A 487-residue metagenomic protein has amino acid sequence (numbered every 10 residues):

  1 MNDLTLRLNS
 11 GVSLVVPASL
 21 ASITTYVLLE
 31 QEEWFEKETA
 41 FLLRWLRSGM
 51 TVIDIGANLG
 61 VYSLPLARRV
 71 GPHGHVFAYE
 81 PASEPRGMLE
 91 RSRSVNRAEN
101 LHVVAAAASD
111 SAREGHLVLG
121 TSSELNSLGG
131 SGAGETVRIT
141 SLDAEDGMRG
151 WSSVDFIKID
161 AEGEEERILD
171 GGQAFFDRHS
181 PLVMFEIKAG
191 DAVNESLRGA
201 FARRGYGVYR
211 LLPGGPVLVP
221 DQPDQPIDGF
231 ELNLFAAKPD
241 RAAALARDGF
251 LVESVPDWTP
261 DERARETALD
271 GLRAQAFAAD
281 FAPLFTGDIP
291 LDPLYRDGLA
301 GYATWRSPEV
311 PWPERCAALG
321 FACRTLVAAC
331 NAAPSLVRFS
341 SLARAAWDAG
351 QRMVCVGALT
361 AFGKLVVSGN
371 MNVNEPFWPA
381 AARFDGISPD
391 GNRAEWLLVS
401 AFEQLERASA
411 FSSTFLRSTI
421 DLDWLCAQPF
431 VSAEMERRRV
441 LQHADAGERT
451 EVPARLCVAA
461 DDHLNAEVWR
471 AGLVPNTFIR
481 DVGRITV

Functional and structural regions predicted by a protein language model:
M1-V487: Phosphate/nucleotide-binding beta-alpha loop and adjacent structural elements of enzyme active sites
